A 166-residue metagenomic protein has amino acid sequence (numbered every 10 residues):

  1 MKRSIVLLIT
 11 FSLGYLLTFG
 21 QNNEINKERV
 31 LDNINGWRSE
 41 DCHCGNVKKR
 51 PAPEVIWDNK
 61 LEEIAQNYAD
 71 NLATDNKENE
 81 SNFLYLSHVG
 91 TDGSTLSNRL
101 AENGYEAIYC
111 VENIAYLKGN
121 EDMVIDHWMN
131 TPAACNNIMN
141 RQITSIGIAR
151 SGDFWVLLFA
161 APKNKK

Functional and structural regions predicted by a protein language model:
S4-G14: Sec-dependent N-terminal signal peptides
F19-K166: Functional surface patches built around histidine and acidic residues
